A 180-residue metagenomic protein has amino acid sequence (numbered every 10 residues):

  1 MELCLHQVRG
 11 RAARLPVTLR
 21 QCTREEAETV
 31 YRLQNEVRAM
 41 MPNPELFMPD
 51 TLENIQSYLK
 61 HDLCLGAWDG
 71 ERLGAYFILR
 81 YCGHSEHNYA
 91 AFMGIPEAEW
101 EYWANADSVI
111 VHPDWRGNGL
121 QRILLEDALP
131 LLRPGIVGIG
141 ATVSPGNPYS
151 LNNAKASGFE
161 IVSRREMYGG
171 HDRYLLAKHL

Functional and structural regions predicted by a protein language model:
L3-Q7, M167-L180: C-terminal "cap" of GNAT-fold acetyltransferases
L15-V17, E71-Y76, A104: Glycine-rich phosphate/pyrophosphate-binding loop shared by adenosine-nucleotide-utilizing enzymes
P16-R32, N43: A short beta-loop-alpha structural element at the N-terminal edge of CoA-dependent acyl/N-acetyltransferase catalytic
P42-G70, I78: Active-site rim helix/loop that mediates acceptor-substrate recognition in acyltransferases
I78-S108: Conserved acyl-donor/pantetheine-binding loop and adjacent beta-alpha core of acyl/acetyltransferases and related
S108-V111, G117-P130, N152, A156: Conserved acetyl-CoA-binding loop-helix of GNAT-fold acetyltransferases
L132-S144: Conserved GNAT acetyl-CoA-binding A-motif
P145-S163: Conserved active-site alpha-helix within GNAT-family acetyltransferase domains
